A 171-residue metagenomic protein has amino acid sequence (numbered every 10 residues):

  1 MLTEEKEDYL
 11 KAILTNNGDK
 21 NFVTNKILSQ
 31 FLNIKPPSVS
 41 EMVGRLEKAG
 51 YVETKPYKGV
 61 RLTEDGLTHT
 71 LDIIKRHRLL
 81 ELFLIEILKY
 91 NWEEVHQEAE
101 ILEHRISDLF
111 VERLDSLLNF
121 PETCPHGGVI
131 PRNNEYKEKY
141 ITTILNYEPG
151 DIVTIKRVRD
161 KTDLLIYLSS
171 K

Functional and structural regions predicted by a protein language model:
L2-I34: N-terminal helix-turn-helix DNA-binding core of bacterial DNA-binding proteins
P37: Key DNA-contact positions within bacterial/archaeal DNA-binding proteins
V43-G44: Short, hydrophobic-biased segments on the C-terminal half of alpha helices that form "recognition helices"
E47-K55: A short, conserved structural fragment
K58-H77: Basic, amphipathic "hinge/linker" alpha-helix immediately C-terminal to the N-terminal HTH DNA-binding motif
K75-V111: Ordered, amphipathic secondary-structure segments that act as subunit-interaction surfaces in large macromolecular
H104-K171: Mid-protein regulatory/catalytic core that forms ligand/cofactor-binding pockets and protein-protein interaction
